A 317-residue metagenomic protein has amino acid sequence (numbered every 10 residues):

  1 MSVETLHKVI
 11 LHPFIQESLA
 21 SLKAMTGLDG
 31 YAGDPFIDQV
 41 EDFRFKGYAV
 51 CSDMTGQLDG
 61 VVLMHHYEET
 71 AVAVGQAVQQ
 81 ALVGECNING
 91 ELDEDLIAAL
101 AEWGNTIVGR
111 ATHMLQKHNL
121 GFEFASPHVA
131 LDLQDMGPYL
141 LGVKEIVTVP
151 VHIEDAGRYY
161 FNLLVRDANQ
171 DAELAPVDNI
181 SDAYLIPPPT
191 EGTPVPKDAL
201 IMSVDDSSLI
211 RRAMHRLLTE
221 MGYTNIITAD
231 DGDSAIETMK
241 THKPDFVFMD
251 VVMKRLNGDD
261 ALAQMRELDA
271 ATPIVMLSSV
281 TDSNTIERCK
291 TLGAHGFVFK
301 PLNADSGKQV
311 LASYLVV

Functional and structural regions predicted by a protein language model:
S2-D182: Composition-driven recognition of glycine/serine/threonine/acidic- and proline-rich low-complexity segments and repeats
Q170-L200, D305-V317: Non-catalytic signal-transmission and effector/linker regions of two-component phosphorelay proteins
D198-I210, M214-L218, V247: Conserved acidic segment of CheY-like receiver
D231-S234, V252, L256-D260: Acidic catalytic/metal-coordinating carboxylates
E237, D259-A270: Short amphipathic alpha-helix used as the core "switch/output" element in two-component signaling
H242-F248: Active-site beta3 strand of CheY-like receiver
D260, T281-G296, S306-Q309: Alpha4 helix (beta4-alpha4-beta5 surface) of REC/receiver domains from two-component response regulators
